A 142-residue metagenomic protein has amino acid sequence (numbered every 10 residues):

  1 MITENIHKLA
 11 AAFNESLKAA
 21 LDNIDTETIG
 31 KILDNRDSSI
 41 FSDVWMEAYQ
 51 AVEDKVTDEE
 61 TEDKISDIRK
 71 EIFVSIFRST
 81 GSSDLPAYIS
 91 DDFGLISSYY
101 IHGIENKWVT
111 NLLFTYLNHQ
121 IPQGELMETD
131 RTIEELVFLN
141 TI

Functional and structural regions predicted by a protein language model:
M1-M46: Membrane topogenic helices and adjacent juxtamembrane segments
F13, S42-L139: C-terminal alpha-helical interaction appendages
